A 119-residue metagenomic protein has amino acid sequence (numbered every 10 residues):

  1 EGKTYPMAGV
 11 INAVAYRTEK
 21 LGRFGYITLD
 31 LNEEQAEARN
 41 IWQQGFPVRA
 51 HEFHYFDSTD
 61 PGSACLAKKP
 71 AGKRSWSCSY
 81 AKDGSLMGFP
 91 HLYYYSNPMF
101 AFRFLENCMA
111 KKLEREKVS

Functional and structural regions predicted by a protein language model:
E1-E37: Cysteine-nucleophile active-site neighborhood
K3, V48, Y95, M99: Conserved active-site and cofactor/substrate-binding residues in soluble primary-metabolism enzymes
P6-G9, R74-S75, F102: Feature representing long, continuous alpha-helical segments
A8-I11, F53, H91: Hydrophobic, well-ordered secondary-structure elements that form the walls of internal hydrophobic environments
Y16-E19, Q43, P90, Y94: Hydrophobic alpha-helical scaffolding
E19, T59-S63, S96-P98: Short active-site-adjacent structural elements
E34-K82: Catalytic beta-strand/loop cores that center a nucleophilic Ser/Cys/Thr and support acyl-enzyme chemistry
G84-S119: Acyltransferase
